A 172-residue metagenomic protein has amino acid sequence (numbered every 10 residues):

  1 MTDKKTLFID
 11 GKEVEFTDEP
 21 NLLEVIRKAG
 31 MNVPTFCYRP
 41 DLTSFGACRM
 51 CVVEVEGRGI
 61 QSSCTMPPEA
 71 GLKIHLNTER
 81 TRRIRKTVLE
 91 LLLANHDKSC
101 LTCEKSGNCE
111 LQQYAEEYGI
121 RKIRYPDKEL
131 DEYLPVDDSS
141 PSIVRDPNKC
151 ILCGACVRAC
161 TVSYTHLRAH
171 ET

Functional and structural regions predicted by a protein language model:
M1-P135: Signature of N-terminal electron-transfer/Fe-S-associated modules in redox systems
V25, L91, C156-A159, S163: Generic, well-ordered alpha-helical scaffold segments in large soluble proteins
P135, P141-V144: Histidine-acidic residue clusters that define the catalytic metal-binding segment of zinc metallopeptidase domains
I143, P147-A159: Internal active-site segments that recognize and position negatively charged phosphoryl groups and nucleotide moieties
T165-T172: Conserved small/polar residues in nucleotide/adenosyl-binding loops
